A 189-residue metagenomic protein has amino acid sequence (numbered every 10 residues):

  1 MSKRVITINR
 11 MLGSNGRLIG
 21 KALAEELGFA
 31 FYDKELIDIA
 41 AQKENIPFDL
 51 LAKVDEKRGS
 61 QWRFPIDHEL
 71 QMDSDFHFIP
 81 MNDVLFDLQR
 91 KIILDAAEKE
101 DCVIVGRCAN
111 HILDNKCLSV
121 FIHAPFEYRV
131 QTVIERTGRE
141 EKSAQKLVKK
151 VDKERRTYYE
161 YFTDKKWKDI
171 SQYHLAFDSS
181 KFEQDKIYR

Functional and structural regions predicted by a protein language model:
S2-V5: Extreme N-terminal starter segment of soluble prokaryotic enzymes
I8-A24: Glycine-rich phosphate-binding P-loop
A30-A41: Short beta-strand-centered segment that lines the nucleotide-binding/catalytic pocket of NTP-utilizing
A41-D101: ATP-dependent small-molecule kinase phosphotransfer cores that center on conserved nucleotide phosphate-binding segments
L51, Q61-D67, E141-D185: Small-molecule kinase domains that catalyze NTP-dependent phosphoryl transfer to phosphate-bearing small molecules
R90, Q184-R189: Short, amphipathic alpha-helical "lid/cap" segments that border enzyme active or binding sites
N115-K150: Conserved phosphate-donor/acceptor-positioning beta-strand/loop module used by diverse small-molecule
